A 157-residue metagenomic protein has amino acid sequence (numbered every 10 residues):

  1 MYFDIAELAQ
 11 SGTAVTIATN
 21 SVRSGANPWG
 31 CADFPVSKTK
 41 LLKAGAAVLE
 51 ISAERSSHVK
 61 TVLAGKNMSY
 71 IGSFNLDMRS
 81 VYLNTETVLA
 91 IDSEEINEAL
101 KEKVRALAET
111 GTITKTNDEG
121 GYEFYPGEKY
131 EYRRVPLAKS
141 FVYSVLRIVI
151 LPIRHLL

Functional and structural regions predicted by a protein language model:
M1-L157: PLD/PLD-like phosphodiesterase catalytic module centered on the HKD motif
